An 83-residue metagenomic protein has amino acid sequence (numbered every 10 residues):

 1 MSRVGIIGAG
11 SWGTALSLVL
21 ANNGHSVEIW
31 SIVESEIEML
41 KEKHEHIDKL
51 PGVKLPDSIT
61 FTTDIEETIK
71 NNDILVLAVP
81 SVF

Functional and structural regions predicted by a protein language model:
M1-P51, T60-T63: NAD(P)+-binding Rossmann beta1-loop-alpha1 motif at the extreme N-terminus of oxidoreductases
V53-F83: Rossmann-like NAD(P)-binding element
